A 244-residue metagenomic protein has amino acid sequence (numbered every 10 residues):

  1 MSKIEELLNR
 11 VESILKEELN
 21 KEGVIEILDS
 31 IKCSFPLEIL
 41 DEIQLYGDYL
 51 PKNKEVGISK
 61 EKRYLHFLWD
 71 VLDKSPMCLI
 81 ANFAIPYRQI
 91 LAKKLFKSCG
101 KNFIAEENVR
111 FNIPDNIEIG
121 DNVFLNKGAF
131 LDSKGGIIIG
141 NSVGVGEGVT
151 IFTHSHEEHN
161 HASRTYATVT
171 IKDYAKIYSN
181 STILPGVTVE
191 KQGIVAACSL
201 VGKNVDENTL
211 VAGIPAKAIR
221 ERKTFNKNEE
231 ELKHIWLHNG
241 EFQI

Functional and structural regions predicted by a protein language model:
M1-K94, T224-I244: Terminal amphipathic alpha-helical/low-complexity segments used for targeting or macromolecular assembly
S98-I219: Structural signal for interior beta-strand "rungs" in well-ordered beta-sheet cores of soluble enzyme domains
